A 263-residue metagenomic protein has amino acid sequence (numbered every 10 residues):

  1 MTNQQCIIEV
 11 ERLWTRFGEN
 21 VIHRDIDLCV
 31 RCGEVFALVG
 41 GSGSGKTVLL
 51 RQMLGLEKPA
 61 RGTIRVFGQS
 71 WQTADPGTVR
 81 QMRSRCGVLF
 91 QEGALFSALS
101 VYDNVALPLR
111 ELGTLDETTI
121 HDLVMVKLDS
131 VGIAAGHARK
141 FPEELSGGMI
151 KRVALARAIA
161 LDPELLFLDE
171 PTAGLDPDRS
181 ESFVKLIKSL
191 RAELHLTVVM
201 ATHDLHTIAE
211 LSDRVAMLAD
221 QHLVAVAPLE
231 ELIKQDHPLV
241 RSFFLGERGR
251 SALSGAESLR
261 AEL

Functional and structural regions predicted by a protein language model:
L54: Helix-to-loop junction immediately C-terminal to a conserved catalytic motif
T118-G136: Conserved ABC ATPase "signature" region
F141-L145, M149: Conserved ABC ATPase signature
D162: Conserved catalytic motifs of ABC-family nucleotide-binding domains
L166-D169: Catalytic Walker B motif of ABC-type/P-loop ATPase nucleotide-binding domains
